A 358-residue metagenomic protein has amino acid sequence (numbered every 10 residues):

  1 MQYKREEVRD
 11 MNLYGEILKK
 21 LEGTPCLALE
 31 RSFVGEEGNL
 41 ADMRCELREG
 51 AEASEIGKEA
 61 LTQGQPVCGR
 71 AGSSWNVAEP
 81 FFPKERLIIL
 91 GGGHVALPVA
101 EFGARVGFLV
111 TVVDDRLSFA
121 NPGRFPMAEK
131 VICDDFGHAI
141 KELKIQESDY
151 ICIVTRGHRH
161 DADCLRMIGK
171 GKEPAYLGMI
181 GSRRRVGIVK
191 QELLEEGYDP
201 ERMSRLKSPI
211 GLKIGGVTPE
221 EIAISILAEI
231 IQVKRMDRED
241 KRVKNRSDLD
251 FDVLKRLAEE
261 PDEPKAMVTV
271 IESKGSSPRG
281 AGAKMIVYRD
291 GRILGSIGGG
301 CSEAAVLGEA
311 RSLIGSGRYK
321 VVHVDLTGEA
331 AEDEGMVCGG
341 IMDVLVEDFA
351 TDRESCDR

Functional and structural regions predicted by a protein language model:
M1-D115, P122-F125, D149, L193-L194 (+2 more regions): Segments forming oxygen-rich coordination pockets for charged ligands
A96-V99, R159-C164, R185-G187, R279: Short glycine/serine/threonine-rich phosphate/pyrophosphate-binding segments that cradle anionic phosphate groups
V113, Y150-H158, R166-E192: ADP-ribose/adenylate-binding Rossmann-like module
S118-N121, S182-G187, A304: Short gly/pro/ser/thr-enriched loop/turn and capping motifs at secondary-structure boundaries
P126-A128, E173: Short, structured coil segments at secondary-structure junctions
E129-D135: Conserved SAM-binding strand-loop segment of SAM-dependent methyltransferases
G137-E147: Short amphipathic alpha-helix with an adjacent loop that forms part of the alpha/beta core around
I180-D252: Adenosine-phosphate binding glycine-rich loop
